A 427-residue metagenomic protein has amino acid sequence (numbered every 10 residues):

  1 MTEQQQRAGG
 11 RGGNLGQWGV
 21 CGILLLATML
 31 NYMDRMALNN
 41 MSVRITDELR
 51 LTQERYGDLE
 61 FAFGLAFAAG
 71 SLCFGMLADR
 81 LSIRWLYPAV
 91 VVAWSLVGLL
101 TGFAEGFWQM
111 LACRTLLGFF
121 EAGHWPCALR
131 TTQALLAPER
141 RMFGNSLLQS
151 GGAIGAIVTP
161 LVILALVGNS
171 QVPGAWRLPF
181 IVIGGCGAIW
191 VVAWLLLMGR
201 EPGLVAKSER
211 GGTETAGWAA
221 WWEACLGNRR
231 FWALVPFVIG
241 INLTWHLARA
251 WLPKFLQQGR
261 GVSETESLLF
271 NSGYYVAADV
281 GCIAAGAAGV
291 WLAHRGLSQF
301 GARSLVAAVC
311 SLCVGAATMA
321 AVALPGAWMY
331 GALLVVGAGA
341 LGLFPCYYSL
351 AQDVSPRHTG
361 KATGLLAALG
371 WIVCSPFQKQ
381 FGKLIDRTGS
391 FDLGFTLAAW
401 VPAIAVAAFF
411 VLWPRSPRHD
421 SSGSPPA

Functional and structural regions predicted by a protein language model:
Q5-G13, E201-V235, G259: Juxtamembrane intracellular "pre-TM" segments in multi-pass secondary transporters
L38-N39, N228-A285, F344, Y348 (+1 more regions): Extracytoplasmic gate region of multi-pass secondary transporters
R50, S82, F103-Q109, F120 (+2 more regions): Helix-breaking motifs and short loop linkers at transmembrane-helix boundaries and internal kinks in secondary membrane
A69-W108: Conserved MFS/SLC helix-loop-helix module at the cytosolic interface between two early adjacent transmembrane helices
C113-G152: Cytoplasmic helix-loop-helix junction between adjacent transmembrane helices in 12-TM secondary transporters
L148-M198: Helix-loop-helix hairpin linking two adjacent transmembrane segments in secondary transporters
C282, V354-S390: A late C-terminal transmembrane helix in Major Facilitator Superfamily
F300-Y347: C-terminal transmembrane helical hairpin of 12-TM major facilitator-type secondary transporters
